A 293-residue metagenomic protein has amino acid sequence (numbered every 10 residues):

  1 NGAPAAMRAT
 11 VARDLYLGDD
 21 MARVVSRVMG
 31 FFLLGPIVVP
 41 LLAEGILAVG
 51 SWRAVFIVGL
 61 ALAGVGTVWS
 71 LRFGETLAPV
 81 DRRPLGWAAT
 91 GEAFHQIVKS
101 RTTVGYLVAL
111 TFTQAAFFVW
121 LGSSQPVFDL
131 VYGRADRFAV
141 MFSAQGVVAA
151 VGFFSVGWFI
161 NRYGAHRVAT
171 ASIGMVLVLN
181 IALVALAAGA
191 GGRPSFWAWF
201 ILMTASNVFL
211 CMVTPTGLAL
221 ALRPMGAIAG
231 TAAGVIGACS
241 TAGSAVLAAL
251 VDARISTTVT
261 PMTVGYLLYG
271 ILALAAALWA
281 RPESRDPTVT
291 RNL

Functional and structural regions predicted by a protein language model:
N1-F32: Cytoplasmic helix-loop-helix junction between adjacent transmembrane helices in 12-TM secondary transporters
N1-R8, M203-G217: Core transmembrane helices of Major Facilitator Superfamily
V28-P36, P40, T113, Q145 (+2 more regions): Structural signature of transmembrane alpha-helices in multi-pass secondary transporters
L60-P79, A277: C-terminal membrane-cytosol helix-exit motif in multi-pass small-molecule transporters
T76-Y106: Juxtamembrane intracellular "pre-TM" segments in multi-pass secondary transporters
G152-R167: Helix-to-loop junctions at the C-terminal end of transmembrane segments in multipass secondary transporters
A169-V213: C-terminal transmembrane helical hairpin of 12-TM major facilitator-type secondary transporters
L218-T257, Y266: A late C-terminal transmembrane helix in Major Facilitator Superfamily
